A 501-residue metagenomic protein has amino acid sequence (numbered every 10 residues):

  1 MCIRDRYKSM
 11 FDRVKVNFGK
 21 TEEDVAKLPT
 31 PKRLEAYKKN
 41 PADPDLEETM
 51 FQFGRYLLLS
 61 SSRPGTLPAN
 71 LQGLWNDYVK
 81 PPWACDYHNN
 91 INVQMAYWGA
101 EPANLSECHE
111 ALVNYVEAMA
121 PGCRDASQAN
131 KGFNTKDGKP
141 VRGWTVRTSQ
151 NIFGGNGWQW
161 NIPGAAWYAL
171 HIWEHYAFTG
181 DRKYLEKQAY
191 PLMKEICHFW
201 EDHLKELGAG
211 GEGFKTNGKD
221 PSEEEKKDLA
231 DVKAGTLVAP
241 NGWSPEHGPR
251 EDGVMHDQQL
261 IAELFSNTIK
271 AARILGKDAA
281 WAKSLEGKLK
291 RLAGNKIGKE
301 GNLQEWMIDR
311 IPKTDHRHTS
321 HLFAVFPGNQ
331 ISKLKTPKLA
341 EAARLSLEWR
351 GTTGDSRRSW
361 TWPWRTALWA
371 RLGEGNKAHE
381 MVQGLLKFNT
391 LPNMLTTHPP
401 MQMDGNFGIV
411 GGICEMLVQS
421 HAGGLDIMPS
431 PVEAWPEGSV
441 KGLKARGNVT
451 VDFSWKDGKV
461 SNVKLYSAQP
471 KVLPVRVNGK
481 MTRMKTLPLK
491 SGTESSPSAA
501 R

Functional and structural regions predicted by a protein language model:
M1-C2, A209-K227, K471-T486, S498-R501: Low-complexity, Gly/Pro
R4-Y87, L105-A126, R273-A279, K283 (+5 more regions): Acidic/polar, glycine-enriched structural segments that form the non-catalytic walls/loops of the carbohydrate-binding
V16, K20-K32, G65-G73, F133-Q150 (+5 more regions): Active-site-adjacent bridging/hinge elements
E47-S61, A165-W173, P191, E195-W200 (+1 more regions): Extended, hydrophobic/aromatic-rich amphipathic alpha-helical segments that build helical scaffolds
N70-D86, D137-K187, E201-K283: The feature captures the catalytic groove of carbohydrate-active enzymes
N89-M95, A100-D125, Q150-F153, G157-K183 (+4 more regions): Active-site core of glycosidic bond-cleaving carbohydrate-active enzymes
A111-N114, A129-N130, L185-E195, F214 (+7 more regions): Beta-strand segments within the central parallel beta-sheet cores of soluble alpha/beta enzyme folds
E374-A500: Non-catalytic C-terminal accessory modules of carbohydrate-active enzymes
